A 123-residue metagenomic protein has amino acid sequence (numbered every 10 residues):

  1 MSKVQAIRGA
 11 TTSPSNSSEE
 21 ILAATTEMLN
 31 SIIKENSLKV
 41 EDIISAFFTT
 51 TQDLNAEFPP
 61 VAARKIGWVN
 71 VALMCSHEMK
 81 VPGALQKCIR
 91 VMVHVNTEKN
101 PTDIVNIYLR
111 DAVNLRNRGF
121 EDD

Functional and structural regions predicted by a protein language model:
M1-D123: Terminal domain-initiation and capping elements
